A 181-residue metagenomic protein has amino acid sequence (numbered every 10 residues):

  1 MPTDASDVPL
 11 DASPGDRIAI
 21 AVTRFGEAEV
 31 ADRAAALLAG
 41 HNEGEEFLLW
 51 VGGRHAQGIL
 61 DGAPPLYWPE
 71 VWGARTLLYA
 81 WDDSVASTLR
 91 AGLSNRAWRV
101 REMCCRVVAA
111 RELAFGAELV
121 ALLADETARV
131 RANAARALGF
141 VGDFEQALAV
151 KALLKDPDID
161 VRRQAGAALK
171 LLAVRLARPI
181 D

Functional and structural regions predicted by a protein language model:
M1-Y67, K170, I180-D181: N-terminal alpha-helical scaffold/docking segments in eukaryotic complex subunits
T3, G15, A19, G58 (+6 more regions): Residue-level detector of alpha-helix boundaries and kinks
D4-V8, I20, R33-G40, Y67-D82 (+3 more regions): Structural detector for internal amphipathic alpha-helices that build alpha-solenoid repeat scaffolds
H41-D61, A80-S94, E112-A124, D143-K155 (+1 more regions): Amphipathic alpha-helical scaffolding segments comprising HEAT/armadillo-like alpha-solenoid repeats
P65-L66, R96-A97, E126-T127, P157-D158: Short inter-helical turns and helix N-cap capping residues of alpha-solenoid HEAT/ARM repeat scaffolds
T88-V107: Hydrophobic, well-structured mid-protein blocks that either form specific transmembrane helices
K151-D160, K170: TPR/TPR-like (Sel1-like) alpha-helical repeat modules
